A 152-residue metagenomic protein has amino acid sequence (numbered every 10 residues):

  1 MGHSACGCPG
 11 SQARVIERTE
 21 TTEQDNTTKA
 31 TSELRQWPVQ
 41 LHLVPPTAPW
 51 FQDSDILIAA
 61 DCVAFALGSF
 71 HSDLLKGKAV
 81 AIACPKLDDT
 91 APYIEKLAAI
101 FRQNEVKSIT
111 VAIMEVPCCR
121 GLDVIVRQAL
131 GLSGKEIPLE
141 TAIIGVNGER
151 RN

Functional and structural regions predicted by a protein language model:
M1-N152: Iron-sulfur-associated redox domains of electron-transfer enzymes in respiratory and anaerobic energy metabolism
